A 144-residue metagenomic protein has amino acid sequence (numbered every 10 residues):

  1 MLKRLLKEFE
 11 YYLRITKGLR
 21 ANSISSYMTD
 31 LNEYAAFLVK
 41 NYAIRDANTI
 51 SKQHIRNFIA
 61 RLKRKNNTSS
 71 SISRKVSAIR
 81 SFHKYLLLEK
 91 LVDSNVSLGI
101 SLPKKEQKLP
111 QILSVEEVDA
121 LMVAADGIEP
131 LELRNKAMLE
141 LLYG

Functional and structural regions predicted by a protein language model:
M1-G144: Conserved catalytic core of the tyrosine transesterase superfamily
